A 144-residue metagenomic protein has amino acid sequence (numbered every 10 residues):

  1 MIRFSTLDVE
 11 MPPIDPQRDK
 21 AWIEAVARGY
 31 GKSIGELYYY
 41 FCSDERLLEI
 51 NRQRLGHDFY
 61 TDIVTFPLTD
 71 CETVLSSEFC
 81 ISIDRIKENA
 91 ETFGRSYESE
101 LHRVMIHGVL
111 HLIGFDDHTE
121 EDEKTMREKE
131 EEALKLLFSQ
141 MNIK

Functional and structural regions predicted by a protein language model:
M1-H102, I113-K144: An acidic/histidine-cluster motif and surrounding catalytic segment that typifies divalent-metal-assisted enzyme active
L110: Conserved ATP-binding N-box helix of the HATPase_c
